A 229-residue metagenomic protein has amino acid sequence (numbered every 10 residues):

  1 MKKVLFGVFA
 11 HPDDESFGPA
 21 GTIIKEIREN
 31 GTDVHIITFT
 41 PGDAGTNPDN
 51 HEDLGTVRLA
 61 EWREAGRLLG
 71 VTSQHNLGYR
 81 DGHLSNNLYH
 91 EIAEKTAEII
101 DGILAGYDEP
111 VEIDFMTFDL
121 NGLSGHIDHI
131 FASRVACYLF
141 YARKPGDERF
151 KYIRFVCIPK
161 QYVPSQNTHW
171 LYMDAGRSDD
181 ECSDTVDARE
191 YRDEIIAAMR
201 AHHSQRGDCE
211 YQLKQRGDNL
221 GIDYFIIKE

Functional and structural regions predicted by a protein language model:
M1-P110, Y138-F150: Active-site rim/loop-helix segments in enzyme catalytic domains that contact anionic ligands
K2-V4, N86-E229: Metal-dependent de-N-acetylase/amidase catalytic core
